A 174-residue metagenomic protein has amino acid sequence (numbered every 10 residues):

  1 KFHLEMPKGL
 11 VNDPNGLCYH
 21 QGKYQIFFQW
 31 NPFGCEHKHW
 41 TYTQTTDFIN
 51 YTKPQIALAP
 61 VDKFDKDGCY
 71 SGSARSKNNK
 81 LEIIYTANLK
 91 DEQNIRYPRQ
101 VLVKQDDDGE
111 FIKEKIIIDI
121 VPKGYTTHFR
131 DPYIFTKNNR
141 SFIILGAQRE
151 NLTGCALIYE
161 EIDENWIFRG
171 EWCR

Functional and structural regions predicted by a protein language model:
K1-D131, F135-R174: Beta-rich carbohydrate-recognition and catalytic domains
